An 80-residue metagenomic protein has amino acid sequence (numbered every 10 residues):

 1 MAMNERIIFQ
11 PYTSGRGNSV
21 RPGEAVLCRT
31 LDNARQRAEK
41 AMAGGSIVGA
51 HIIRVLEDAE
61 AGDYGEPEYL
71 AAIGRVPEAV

Functional and structural regions predicted by a protein language model:
M1-I7, T30-L31, Q36, A79: Unusually extended, aromatic-enriched hydrophobic runs near protein termini
M1-P22: Short aromatic-glycine-(Arg/Gly/Cys) micro-motifs in beta-strand/loop hairpins
Y12-S14, L31, V55-E57: Generic structural motif
G15, R29-L31, I73-A79: Surface-exposed loop/turn and secondary-structure junction residues enriched for glycine/proline
E24-V26: Beta-strand-rich interaction surfaces with strong enrichment in secreted/lumenal proteins
C28-G49: A short, charged, amphipathic alpha-helix used as a generic interaction element across diverse proteins
M42-V80: Short, mixed-charge low-complexity intrinsically disordered segments
